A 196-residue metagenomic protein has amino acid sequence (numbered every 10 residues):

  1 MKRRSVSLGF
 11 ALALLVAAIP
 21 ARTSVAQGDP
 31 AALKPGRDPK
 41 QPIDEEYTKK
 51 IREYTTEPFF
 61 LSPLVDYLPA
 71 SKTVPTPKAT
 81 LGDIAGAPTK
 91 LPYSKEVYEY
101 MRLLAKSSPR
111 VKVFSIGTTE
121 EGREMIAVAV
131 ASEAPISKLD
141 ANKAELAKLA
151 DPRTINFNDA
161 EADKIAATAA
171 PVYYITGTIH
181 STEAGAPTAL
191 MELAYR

Functional and structural regions predicted by a protein language model:
K2-V6, A26-R196: Structured catalytic-domain cores with a bias toward divalent-metal coordination
G9-P20: Bacterial N-terminal signal peptides
